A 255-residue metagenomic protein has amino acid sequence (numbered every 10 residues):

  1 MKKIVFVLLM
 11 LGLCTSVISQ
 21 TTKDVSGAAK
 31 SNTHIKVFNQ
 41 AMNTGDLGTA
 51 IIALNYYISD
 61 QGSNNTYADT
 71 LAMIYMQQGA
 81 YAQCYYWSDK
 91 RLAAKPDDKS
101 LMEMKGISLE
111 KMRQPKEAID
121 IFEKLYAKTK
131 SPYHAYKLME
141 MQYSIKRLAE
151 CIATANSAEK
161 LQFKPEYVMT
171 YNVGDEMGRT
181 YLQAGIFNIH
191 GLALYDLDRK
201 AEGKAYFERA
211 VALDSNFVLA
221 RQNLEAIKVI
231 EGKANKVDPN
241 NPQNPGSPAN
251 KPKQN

Functional and structural regions predicted by a protein language model:
V17-T66, P252-N255: N-terminal leader/linker segments that initiate helical-solenoid repeat arrays
T22-K23, M177-N255: Terminal, low-structured helical/coil segments at or just beyond the last alpha-helical repeat
N43-T44, Q77-Q78, K111-M112, S144-I145 (+2 more regions): Register position in tetratricopeptide repeats
Y56-Y57, K90-R91, K124-L125, A158 (+1 more regions): Canonical positions in the second alpha-helix
N64, D98, S131-P132, P165 (+2 more regions): Residue-level recognition of tetratricopeptide repeat
Y67, L101, H134-A135, Y167-V168 (+2 more regions): TPR alpha-solenoid repeat register
